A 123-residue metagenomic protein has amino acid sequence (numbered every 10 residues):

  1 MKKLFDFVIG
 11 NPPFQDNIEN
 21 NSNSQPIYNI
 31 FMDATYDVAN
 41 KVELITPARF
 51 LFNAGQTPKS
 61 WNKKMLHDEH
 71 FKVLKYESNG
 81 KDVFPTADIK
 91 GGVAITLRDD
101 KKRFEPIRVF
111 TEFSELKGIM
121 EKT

Functional and structural regions predicted by a protein language model:
M1-T123: Signature of N6-adenine DNA methyltransferases within the class I
